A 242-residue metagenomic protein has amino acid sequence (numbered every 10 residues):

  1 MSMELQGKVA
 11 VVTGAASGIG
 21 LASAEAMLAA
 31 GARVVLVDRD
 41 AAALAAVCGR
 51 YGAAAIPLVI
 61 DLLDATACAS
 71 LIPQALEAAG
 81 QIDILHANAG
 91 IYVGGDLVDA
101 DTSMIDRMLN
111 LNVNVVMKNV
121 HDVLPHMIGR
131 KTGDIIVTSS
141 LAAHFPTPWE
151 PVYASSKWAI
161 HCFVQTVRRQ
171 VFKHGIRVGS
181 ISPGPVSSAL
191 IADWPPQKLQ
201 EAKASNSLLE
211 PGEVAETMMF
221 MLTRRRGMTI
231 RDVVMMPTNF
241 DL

Functional and structural regions predicted by a protein language model:
A30-A46: Conserved glycine-rich Rossmann-like NAD(P)H-binding loop of the short-chain dehydrogenase/reductase
A41-A42, V59-L71, T102: The beta1-alpha1 cofactor-binding region of Rossmann-like NAD(H)/NADP(H)-dependent oxidoreductases
D96-L97, D101-L109: Substrate-binding pocket helix/loop in short-chain dehydrogenase/reductase
V98, F145-P151: Active-site loop immediately N-terminal to the catalytic Tyr-X3-Lys motif of short-chain dehydrogenase/reductase
V120, S156: Active-site helix of classical SDR
S140: Residue(s) in the substrate-gating loop at a strand-loop-helix junction that position the organic substrate next
S180-I181, A202-L242: C-terminal helical subdomain
